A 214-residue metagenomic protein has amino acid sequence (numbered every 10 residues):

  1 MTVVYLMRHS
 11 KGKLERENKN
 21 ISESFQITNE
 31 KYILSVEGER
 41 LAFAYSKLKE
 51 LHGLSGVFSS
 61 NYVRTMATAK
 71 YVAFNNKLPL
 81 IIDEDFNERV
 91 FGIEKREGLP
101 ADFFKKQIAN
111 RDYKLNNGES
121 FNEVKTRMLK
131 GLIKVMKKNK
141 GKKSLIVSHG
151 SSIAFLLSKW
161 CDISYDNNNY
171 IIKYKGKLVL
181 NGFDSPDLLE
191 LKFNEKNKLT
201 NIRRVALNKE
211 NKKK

Functional and structural regions predicted by a protein language model:
M1-T2, I81-I82, E88-P100, S158-K214: Acidic, low-complexity terminal tails and accessory targeting/binding regions of phosphate-metabolizing enzymes
T2-L78: Active-site-proximal alpha-helix that buttresses catalytic centers in soluble enzyme cores
V3-V4, K140-G150: Generic beta-sheet signal
K13-L14, T28-I33, F74-K130, V179-F183 (+1 more regions): Phosphate-handling substructures
E50-G53, V135-K143: Glycine-rich phosphate-binding loop signature in dinucleotide/nucleotide-binding domains
S59-S60, T126, V147-S148: Short beta-strand scaffold positions
Y71, F155-K159: Active-site signature of alpha/beta-hydrolase-fold catalytic machinery across serine- and Asp/Cys-nucleophile hydrolases
G150-S152, T200: GST superfamily/GST-like fold recognition
